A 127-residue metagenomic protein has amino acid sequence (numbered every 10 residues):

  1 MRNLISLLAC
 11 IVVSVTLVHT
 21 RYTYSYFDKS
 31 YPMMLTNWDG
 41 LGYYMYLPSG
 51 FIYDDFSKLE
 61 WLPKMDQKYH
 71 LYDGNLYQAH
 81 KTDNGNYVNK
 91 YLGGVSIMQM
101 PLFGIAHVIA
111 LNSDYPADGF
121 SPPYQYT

Functional and structural regions predicted by a protein language model:
M1-Y26, L35: Start-transfer (signal-anchor) and selected internal transmembrane alpha helices of multi-pass inner/ER membrane
S6, L41-Y43, Y69: N-terminal regions that are enriched for targeting/export leaders and immediately downstream pro/stem segments
L8-C10, D28, Y43, S96: N-terminal hydrophobic alpha-helix used for membrane targeting or insertion
T23-T36, I52-T127: Interfacial juxtamembrane loops and adjacent helix segments that form the catalytic/substrate-binding surfaces
